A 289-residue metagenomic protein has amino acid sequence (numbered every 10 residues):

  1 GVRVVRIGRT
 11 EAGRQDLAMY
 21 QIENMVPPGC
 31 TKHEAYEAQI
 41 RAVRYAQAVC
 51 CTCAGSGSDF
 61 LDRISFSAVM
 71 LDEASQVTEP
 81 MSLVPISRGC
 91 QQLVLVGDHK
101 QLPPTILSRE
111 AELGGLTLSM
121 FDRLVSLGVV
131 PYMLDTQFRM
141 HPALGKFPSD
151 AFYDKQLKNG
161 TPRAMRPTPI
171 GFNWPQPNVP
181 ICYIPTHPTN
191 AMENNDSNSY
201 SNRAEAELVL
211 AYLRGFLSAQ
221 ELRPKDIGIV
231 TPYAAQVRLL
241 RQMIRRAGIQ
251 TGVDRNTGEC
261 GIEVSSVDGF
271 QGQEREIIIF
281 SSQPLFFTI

Functional and structural regions predicted by a protein language model:
G1-A48: A substrate-engagement module of RecA-like helicase motors
V2-T10, A54-I289: Conserved helicase motor core of SF1/SF2 NTP-dependent helicases
K32-R63, E207-V209: Conserved helicase/translocase P-loop NTPase motor core
